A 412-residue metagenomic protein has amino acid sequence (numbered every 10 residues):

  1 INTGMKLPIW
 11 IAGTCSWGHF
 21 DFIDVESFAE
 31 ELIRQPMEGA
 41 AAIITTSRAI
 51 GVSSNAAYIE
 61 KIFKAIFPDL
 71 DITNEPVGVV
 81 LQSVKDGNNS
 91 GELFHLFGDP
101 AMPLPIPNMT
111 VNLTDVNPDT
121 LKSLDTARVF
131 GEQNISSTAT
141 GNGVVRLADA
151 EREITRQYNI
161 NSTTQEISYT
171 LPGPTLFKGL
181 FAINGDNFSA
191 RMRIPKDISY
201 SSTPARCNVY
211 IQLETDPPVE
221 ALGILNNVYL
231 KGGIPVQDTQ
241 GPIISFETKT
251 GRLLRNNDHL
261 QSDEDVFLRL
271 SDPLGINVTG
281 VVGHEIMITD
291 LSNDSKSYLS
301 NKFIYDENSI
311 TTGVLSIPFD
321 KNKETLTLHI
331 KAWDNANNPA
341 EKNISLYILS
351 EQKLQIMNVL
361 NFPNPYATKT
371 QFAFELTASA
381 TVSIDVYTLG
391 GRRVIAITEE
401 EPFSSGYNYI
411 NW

Functional and structural regions predicted by a protein language model:
N2-K6, Q35-E38: Extracellular/periplasmic catalytic domains that process cell-envelope and extracellular macromolecules
G13-T114: Active-site-proximal C-terminal subdomain of hydrolase catalytic domains
L96-N134, L230-E264, S271, L349-P365: Short, compositionally biased P/S/T/A/G/V-rich stretches that sit at domain boundaries
M109-I154, N184, P195-S199, D334: Long hydrophobic segments that form regular secondary structure
T120, Q133-N142, Y200, R255-L260 (+2 more regions): A short beta-turn/strand-edge loop motif at beta-sheet boundaries
A127-S137, V266-D272, T370-A378, W412: Aromatic/hydrophobic beta-strand junction motif of beta-rich domains
R146-L230, E247-L254, Q261, F267-L349: Long, low-complexity serine/threonine/glycine- and acidic-rich segments characteristic of extracellular
Y347-T388, A396-E400, N408-W412: Glycine-centered coil/turn sites that cap beta-strands in beta-rich domains
